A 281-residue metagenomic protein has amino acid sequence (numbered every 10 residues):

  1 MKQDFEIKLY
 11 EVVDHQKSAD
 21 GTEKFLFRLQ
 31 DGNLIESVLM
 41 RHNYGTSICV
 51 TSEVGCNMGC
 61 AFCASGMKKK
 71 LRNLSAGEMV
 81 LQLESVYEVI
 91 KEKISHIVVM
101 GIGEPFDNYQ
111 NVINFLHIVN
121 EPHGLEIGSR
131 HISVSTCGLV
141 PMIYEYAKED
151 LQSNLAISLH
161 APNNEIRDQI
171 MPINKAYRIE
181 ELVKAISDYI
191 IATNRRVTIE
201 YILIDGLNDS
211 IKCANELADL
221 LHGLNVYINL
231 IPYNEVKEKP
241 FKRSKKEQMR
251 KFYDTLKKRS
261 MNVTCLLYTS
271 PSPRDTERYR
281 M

Functional and structural regions predicted by a protein language model:
M1-T46: Flexible, acidic/Gly-rich N-terminal and inter-domain linker regions that tether and position cofactor-handling modules
R41-E78: Canonical Radical SAM [4Fe-4S] cluster-binding loop centered on the CxxxCxxC motif and its immediate flanking residues
M67-H96: Conserved alpha-helical substructure of the radical SAM core
Y87-E88, E92-H96, G101-R259: Conserved AdoMet/S-adenosylmethionine-binding subsite of the radical SAM
Y268-D275: Conserved small/polar residues in nucleotide/adenosyl-binding loops
Y279-M281: Hydrophobic alpha-helical segments, chiefly the membrane-spanning helices and signal/signal-anchor peptides
